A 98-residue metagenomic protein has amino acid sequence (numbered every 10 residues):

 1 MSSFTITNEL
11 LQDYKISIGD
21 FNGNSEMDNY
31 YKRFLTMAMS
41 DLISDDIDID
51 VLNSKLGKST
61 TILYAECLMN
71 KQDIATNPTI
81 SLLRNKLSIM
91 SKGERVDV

Functional and structural regions predicted by a protein language model:
M1-G57, S88-V98: Conserved short "hinge" loops at termini or chain/domain junctions
N8, Y64, N77-T79: Helix-centric, low-specificity signal for extended rod-like, repetitive segments
G23-N24, L63, L83: Generic detector of bulky aromatic hydrophobic side chains
L42-D45, I49, L68-T76: Amphipathic alpha-helical interaction segments
S59-K71: Short, hydrophobic/amphipathic alpha-helical patches that form generic packing surfaces within helical domains
K71-V98: Protruding loop/beta-arch "assembly-hinge" segments enriched in small, turn-prone residues
